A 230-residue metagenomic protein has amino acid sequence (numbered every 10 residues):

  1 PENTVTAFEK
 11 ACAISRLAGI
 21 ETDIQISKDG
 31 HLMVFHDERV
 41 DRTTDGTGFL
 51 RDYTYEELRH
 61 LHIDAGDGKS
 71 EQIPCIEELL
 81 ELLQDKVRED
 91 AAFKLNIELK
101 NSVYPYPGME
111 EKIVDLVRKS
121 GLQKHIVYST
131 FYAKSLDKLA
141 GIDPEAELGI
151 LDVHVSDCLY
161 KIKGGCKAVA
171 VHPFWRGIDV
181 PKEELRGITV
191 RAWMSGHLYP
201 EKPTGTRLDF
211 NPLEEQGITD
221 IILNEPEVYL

Functional and structural regions predicted by a protein language model:
N3-T4, M109: Residues at alpha-helix caps and immediate loop-helix transition turns in enzyme cores, especially N- and C-cap
T6, S27-K28, Y104, K134 (+2 more regions): Short alpha-helical
K10, E57, K138, K161-I162 (+1 more regions): Well-formed, non-transmembrane alpha-helical positions, independent of function
K10-I26, G165-V171, E215-Q216: Catalytic domains of carbohydrate-active enzymes, especially glycoside hydrolases
E21, F35, N96, I222-L223: Generic enzyme active-site microenvironment
H36-V153, V169, P173, R186: Metal-dependent phosphodiesterase/phospholipase catalytic core, i.e., the His/Asp/Glu-rich active-site region
G149-L230: C-terminal active-site rim and adjoining tail of enzyme catalytic domains
